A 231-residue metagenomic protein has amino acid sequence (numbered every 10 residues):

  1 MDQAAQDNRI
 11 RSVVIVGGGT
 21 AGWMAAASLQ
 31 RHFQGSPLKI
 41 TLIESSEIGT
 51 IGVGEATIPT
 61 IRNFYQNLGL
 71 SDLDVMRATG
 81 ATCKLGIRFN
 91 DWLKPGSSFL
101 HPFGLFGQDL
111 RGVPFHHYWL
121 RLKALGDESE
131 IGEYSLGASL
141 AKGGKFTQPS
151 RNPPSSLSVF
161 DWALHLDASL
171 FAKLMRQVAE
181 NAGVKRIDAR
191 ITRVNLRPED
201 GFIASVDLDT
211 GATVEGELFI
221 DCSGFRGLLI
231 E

Functional and structural regions predicted by a protein language model:
M1-I10: A short, basic/flexible loop-to-alpha-helix module at the beginning of a structural domain
R11-L38: N-terminal Rossmann-like FAD-binding beta1-loop-alpha1 element of flavoenzymes
V16, I43, A189: The conserved SAM/SAH-binding core of class I Rossmann-like methyltransferase domains, concentrating on the hydrophobic
Q30-V53: Glycine-rich FAD pyrophosphate-binding loop
G52-A141: Dinucleotide-binding Rossmann-like beta1-alpha1 core, especially the glycine-rich loop that anchors the ADP
E128-S169: Alpha-helix-centered segments that form part of catalytic cores
P153-E231: Predominantly flavin-linked oxidoreductase catalytic cores and closely associated redox partners
